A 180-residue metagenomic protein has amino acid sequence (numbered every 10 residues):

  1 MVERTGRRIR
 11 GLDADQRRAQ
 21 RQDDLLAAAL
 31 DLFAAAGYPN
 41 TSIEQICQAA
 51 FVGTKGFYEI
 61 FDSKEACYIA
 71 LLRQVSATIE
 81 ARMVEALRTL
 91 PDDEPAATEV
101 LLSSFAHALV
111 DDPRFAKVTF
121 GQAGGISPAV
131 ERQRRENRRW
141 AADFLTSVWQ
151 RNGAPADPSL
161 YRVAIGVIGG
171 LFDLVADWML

Functional and structural regions predicted by a protein language model:
M1-Q20, W149: N-terminal intrinsically disordered/low-complexity leader segments
R17-A29, I46, L71-M83: Generic hydrophobic, amphipathic alpha-helix propensity
D24, L32-A66, A70: Helix-turn-helix
T41, F61, A66-T78, R82 (+2 more regions): Alpha-helical DNA-contacting segments of helix-turn-helix folds
A70, V84-R114, A156: Hydrophobic alpha-helical connector segments
A77-E80, P128-G153, P158-F172: Amphipathic alpha-helical packing segments from all-alpha helical-bundle domains
M83-L90, T119-A123, N152, V175-M179: Secondary-structure edge/capping motif, primarily at the C-terminal ends of alpha-helices and the immediately following
A97, L109-P128, T146, A176: Amphipathic alpha-helical segments used for helix-helix packing
